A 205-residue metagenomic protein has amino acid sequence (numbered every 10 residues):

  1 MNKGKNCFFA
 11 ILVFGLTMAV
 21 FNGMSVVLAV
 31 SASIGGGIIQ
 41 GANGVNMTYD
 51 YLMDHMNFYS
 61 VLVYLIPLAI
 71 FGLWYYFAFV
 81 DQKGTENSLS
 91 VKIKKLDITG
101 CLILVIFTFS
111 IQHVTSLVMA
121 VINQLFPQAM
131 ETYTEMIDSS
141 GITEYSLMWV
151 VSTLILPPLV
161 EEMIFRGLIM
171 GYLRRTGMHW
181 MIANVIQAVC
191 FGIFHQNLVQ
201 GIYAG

Functional and structural regions predicted by a protein language model:
M1-F109, Q124: N-terminal, membrane-interfacial amphipathic/helix-forming hydrophobic leader that caps and precedes the first
M18-G23, F109-H113, A188-N197: Aromatic-anchored segments of alpha-helical transmembrane domains
N22, Y64-P67, Q112, M170 (+2 more regions): Glutamine-centric residue-chemistry signal
G41, N46, D50-D54, T85-V160 (+2 more regions): Juxtamembrane helix-loop-helix connectors linking adjacent transmembrane helices in multi-pass membrane enzymes
G72, V118-M119, Q187: Generic structural marker for isolated residues within well-ordered, non-membrane alpha-helices of soluble domains
Y75, F79, S110, V114 (+3 more regions): Hydrophobic membrane-targeting signal helices
E144-G205: Transmembrane helix-loop-helix hairpins at the membrane interface of multi-pass integral membrane proteins
